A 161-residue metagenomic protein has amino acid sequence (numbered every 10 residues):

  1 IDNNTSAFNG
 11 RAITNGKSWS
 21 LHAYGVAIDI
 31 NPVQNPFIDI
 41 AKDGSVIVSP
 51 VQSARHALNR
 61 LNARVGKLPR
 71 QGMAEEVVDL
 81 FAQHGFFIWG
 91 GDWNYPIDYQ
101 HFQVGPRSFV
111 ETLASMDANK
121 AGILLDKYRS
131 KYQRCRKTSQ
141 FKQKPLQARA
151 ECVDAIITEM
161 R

Functional and structural regions predicted by a protein language model:
I1-K17, C152-M160: Extended, low-complexity, intrinsically disordered C-terminal regulatory tails of eukaryotic serine/threonine kinases
N4, A23-V26, V77, D98: Residues that flank catalytic or metal-binding motifs in active/ligand-binding sites
A7-G10, A27-N31, I88-G91: Structural recognition of the beta-strand scaffold that forms the well-ordered cores of secreted hydrolase catalytic
N15-S20, G90: Catalytic micro-motifs at enzyme active sites that drive phosphoryl/nucleotidyl and oxygen chemistry
W19-G25, A82: Extracellular/periplasmic catalytic domains that process cell-envelope and extracellular macromolecules
P32-R161: Catalytic cores and adjacent binding grooves of peptidoglycan-active enzymes
